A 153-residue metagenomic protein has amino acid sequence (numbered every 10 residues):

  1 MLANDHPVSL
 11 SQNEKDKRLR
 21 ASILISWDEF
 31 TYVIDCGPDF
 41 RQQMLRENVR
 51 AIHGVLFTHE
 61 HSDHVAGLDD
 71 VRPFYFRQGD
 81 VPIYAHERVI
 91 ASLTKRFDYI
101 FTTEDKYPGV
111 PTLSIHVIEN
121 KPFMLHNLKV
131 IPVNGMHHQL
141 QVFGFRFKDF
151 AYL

Functional and structural regions predicted by a protein language model:
M1-L153: Binuclear metal-dependent hydrolase catalytic cores
